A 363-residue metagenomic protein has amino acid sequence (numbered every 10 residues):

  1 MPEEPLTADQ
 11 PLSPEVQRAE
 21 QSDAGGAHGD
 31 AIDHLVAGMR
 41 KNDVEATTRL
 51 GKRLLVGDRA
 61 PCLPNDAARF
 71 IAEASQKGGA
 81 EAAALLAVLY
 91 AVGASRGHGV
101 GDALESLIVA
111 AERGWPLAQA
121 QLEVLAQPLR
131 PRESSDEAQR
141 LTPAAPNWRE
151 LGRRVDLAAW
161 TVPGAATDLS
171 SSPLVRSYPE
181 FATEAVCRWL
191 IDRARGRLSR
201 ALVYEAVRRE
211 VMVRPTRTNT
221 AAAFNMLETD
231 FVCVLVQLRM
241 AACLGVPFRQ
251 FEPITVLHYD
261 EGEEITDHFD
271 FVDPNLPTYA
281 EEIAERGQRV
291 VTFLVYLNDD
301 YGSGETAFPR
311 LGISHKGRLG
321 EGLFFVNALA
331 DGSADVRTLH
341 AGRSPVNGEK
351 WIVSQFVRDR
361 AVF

Functional and structural regions predicted by a protein language model:
M1-A24, G29-A31, A37, K52-R53 (+5 more regions): Fe(II)/2-oxoglutarate oxygenase catalytic core
I32, P64-N65: Amphipathic alpha-helical scaffolding segments comprising HEAT/armadillo-like alpha-solenoid repeats
